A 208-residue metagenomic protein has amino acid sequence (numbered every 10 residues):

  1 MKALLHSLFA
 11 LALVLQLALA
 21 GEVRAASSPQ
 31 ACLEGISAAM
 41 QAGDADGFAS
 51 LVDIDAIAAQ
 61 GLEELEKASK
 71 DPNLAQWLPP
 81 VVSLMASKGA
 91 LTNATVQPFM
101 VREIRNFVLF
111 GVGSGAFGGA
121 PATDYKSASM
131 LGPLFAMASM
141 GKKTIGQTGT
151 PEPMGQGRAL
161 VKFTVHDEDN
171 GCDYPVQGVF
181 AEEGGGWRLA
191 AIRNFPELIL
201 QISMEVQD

Functional and structural regions predicted by a protein language model:
M1-H6: Positively charged n-region of N-terminal signal peptides that target proteins for export
S7-A18: Bacterial N-terminal signal peptides
A18, Q30, G43, K143-I145 (+1 more regions): Generic, low-specificity signal for short hydrophobic/alpha-helical stretches with a mild N-terminal bias, encompassing
G21-Q76, P80-S87, A94: Short, low-complexity N-terminal intrinsically disordered segments enriched in polar/charged residues
L65-A68, W77, G178-V179, E205-D208: Short, charged/polar low-complexity linear motifs in solvent-exposed/disordered segments
L78-A122: Low-complexity, serine/threonine/proline-enriched polar segments
F107-Q207: Short beta-strand edge/turn micro-motifs at domain boundaries
